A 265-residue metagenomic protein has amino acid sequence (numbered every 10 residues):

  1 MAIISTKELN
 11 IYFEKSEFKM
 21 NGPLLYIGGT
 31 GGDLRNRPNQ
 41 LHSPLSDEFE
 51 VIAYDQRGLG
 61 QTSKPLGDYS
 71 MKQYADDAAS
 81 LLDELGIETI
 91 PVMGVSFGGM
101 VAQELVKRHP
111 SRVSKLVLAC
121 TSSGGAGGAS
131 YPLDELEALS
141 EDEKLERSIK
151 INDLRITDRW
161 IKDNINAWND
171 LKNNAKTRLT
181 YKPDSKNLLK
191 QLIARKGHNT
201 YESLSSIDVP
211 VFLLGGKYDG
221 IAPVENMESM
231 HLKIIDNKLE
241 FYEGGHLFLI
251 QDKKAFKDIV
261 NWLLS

Functional and structural regions predicted by a protein language model:
K7-S63: Conserved HGGG/HGGXW glycine-rich cap/lid loop of the alpha/beta-hydrolase fold
I52-M93: Active-site loop/oxyanion-hole signature of alpha/beta-hydrolase fold enzymes
G94, G98, A102: Gly/Ala-rich beta-loop-alpha elbow adjacent to hydrolase catalytic centers
Q103, K107, S114-K144: Flexible "cap/lid" loop of the alpha/beta hydrolase fold
G127, S148-K196, E202-S203: Conserved alpha/beta-hydrolase catalytic His-Asp/Glu region
I207, L213-G215: Short beta-strand/loop motif that positions the catalytic acidic residue of the alpha/beta-hydrolase fold
G220-N226: Conserved alpha/beta-hydrolase "acid-adjacent" motif
G244-K257: Catalytic histidine-centered segment of alpha/beta-hydrolase-like enzymes
